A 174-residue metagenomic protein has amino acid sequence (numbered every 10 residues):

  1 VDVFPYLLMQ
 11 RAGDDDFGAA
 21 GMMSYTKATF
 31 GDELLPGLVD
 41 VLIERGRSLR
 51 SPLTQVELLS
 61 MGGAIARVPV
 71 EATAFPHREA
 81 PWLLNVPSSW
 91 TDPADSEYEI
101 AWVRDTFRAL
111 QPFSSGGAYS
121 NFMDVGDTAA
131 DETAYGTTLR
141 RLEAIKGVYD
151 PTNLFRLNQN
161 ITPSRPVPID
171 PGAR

Functional and structural regions predicted by a protein language model:
V1-R174: Soluble FAD-dependent oxygen oxidases
